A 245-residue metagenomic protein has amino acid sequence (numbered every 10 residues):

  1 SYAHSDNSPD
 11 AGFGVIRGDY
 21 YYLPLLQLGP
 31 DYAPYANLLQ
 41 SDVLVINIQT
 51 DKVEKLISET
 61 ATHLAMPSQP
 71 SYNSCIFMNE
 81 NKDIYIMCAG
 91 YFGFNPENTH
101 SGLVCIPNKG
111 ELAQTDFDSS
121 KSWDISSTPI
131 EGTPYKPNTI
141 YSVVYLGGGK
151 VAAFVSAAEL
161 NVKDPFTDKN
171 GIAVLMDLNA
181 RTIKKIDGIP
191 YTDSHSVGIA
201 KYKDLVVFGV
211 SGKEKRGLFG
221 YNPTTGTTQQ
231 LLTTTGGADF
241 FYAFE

Functional and structural regions predicted by a protein language model:
S1-N7, V53-Y72, G110-N138, K185-D193 (+1 more regions): Surface-exposed loop and turn segments in beta-propeller and other repeat-based domains that flank or scaffold
S1-N73: Long, acidic/polar, low-complexity amphipathic helices and coiled-coil-like
D6-G18, L28, Q69-I84, Y135-G148 (+2 more regions): Structural signature of eukaryotic scaffold interfaces centered on beta-propeller domains
Y20-L23, N81-M87, G149-A153, D204-F208: Entry beta-strands of beta-propeller and related beta-repeat scaffolds
Y22-Q40, Y85-G102, A153-K169: Short, conserved, GDST-rich strand-edge loop motifs in beta-rich repeat architectures
A36-D51, N98-L112, T167-N179, Y221-N222: Beta-propeller blade signature
T133-S211: Loop/turn-rich, solvent-exposed surfaces of beta-rich toroidal or solenoidal domains
S211, N222-E245: Blade-level signature of beta-propeller repeat domains, shared across WD40, Kelch, NHL, RCC1 and BNR/Asp-box propellers
